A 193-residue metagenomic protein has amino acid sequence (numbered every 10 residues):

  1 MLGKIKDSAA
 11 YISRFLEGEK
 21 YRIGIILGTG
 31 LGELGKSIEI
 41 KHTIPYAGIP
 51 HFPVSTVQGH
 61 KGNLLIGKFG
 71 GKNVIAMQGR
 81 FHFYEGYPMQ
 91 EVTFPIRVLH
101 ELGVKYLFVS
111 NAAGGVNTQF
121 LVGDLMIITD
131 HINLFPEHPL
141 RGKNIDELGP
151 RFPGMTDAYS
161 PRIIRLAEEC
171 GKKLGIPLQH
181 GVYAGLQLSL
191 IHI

Functional and structural regions predicted by a protein language model:
M1-M155: Metabolite-binding pocket within alpha/beta catalytic cores that recognizes anionic/polar moieties
K143-S189: Histidine/lysine/aspartate-rich catalytic loop segments that bind and position anionic ligands
I191-I193: Conserved small/polar residues in nucleotide/adenosyl-binding loops
